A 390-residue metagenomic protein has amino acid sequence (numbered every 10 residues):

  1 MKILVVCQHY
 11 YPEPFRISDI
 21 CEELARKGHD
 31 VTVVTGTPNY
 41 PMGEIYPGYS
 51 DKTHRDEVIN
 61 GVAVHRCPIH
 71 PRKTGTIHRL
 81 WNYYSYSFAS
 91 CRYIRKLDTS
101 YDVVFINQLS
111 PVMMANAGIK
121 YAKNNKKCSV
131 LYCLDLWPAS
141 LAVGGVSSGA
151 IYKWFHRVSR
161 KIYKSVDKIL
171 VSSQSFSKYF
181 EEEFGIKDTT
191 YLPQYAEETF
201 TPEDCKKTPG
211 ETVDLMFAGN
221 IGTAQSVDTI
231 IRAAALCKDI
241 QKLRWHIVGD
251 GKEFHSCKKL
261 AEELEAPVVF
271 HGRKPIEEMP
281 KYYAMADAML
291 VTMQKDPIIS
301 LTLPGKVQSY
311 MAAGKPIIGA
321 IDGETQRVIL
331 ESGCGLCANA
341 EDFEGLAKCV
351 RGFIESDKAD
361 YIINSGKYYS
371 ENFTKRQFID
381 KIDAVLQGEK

Functional and structural regions predicted by a protein language model:
M1-V58, K168, A234-A235, D239: N-terminal subdomain of nucleotide-sugar transferases
M113, K120-N124, A150-I169: Membrane-proximal helix-turn-helix segments that form the acceptor-binding/catalytic region of lipid-linked
S175, L192-Y195: Carbohydrate-associated surface elements
T208-Q225, I230-A235, H246: Conserved donor-binding/catalytic core segment of Leloir-type glycosyltransferases
T212, H246-V248, H255-K281: Nucleotide-activated donor-binding/catalytic signature segment of Leloir-type glycosyltransferases, i.e., the conserved
Y283-S300, K315: Acidic donor-binding loop of glycosyltransferase active sites
Q326-V350: Change "using UDP/GDP/dTDP sugars" to "using nucleotide sugars
E341, G345, K358-Q387: A charged, aromatic-enriched C-terminal amphipathic alpha-helix characteristic of glycosyltransferases across folds
